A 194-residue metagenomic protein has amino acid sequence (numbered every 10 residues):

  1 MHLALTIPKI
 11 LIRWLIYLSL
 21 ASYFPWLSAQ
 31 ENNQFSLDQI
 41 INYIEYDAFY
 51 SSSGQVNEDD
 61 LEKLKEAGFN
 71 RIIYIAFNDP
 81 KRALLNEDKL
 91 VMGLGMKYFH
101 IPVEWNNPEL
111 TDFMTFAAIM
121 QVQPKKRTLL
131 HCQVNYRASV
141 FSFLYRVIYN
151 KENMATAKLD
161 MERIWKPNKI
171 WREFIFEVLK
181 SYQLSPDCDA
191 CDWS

Functional and structural regions predicted by a protein language model:
L3-L15: Bacterial N-terminal signal peptides that target proteins for export
L5, S22-Y23, A118: Intrinsic disorder/low-complexity segments
W14-Y23: Bacterial N-terminal signal peptides
W26-T128, F141-S194: Cys-dependent protein tyrosine phosphatase-like superfamily
H131: Short, surface-exposed ligand- or partner-binding patches at beta-edge/loop junctions that are enriched in aromatics
Y136-V140: Glycine-rich nucleophile elbow surrounding the catalytic serine of serine-hydrolase chemistry
